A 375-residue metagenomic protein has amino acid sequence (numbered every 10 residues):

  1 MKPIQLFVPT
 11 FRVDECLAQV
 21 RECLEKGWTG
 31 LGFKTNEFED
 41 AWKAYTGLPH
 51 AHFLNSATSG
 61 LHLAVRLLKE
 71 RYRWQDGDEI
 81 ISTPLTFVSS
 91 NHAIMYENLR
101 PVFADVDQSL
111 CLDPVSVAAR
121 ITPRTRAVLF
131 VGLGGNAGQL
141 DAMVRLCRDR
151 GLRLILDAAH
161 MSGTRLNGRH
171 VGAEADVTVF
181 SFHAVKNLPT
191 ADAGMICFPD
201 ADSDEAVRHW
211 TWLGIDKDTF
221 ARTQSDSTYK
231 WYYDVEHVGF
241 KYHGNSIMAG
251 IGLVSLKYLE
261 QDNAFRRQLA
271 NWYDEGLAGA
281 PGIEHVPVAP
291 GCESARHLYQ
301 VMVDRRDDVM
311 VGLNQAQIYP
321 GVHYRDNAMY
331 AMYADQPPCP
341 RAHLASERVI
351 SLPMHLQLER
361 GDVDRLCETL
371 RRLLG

Functional and structural regions predicted by a protein language model:
M1-W28, L152, Y233-E236, P353: N-terminal "arm"/small-domain region of PLP-dependent enzymes with the aminotransferase-like
W28, F33-E79, A93-Y96, F103 (+1 more regions): Phosphate-binding glycine-rich loop
T35-D40, Y45-H52, T58, V115 (+5 more regions): PLP-dependent aminotransferase class I/II
L85-N91: Conserved coil-to-alpha-helix start sites within the AMP-binding
E97, D149-R150, A316: Helix C-cap/helix->beta junction micro-motif
R100-S109, G321: Short beta-strand->loop structural element characteristic of the AMP-binding/adenylate-forming
Q108-T190, M195-E205: Active-site phosphate-binding strand-loop segment of PLP-dependent enzymes
